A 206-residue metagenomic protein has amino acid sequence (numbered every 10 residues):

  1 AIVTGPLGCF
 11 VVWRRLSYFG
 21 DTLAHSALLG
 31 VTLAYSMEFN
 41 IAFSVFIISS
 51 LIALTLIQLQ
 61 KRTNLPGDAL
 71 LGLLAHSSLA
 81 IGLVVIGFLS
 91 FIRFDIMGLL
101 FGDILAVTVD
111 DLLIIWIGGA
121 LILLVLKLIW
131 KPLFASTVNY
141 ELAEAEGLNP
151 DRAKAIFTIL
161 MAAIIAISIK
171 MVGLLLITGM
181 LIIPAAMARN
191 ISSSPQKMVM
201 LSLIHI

Functional and structural regions predicted by a protein language model:
A1, F39-S49, A166-M180: Structural signature of hydrophobic alpha-helical transmembrane segments
A1, G8-G20, I114, G118-G119 (+2 more regions): Alpha-helical transmembrane segments and their cytosolic membrane-interface
I2-P6, I47-T55, I81, W116-V125 (+1 more regions): Generic alpha-helical transmembrane segments of integral inner-membrane proteins, especially permease/transport modules
V3-W13, V31-F39, F134-L142, T158-S168 (+1 more regions): Short juxtamembrane and helix-loop transition motifs at transmembrane-helix boundaries in membrane proteins
C9-I92, A188-L201: Short loop segments and helix-boundary regions at transmembrane helix junctions of multi-pass inner-membrane proteins
T63, L71-K131: Transmembrane helix-bundle core of multi-pass membrane transporters and related energy-transducing complexes
L124-F157: Membrane-helix/interface signature in polytopic inner-membrane proteins
I204-I206: Conserved small/polar residues in nucleotide/adenosyl-binding loops
